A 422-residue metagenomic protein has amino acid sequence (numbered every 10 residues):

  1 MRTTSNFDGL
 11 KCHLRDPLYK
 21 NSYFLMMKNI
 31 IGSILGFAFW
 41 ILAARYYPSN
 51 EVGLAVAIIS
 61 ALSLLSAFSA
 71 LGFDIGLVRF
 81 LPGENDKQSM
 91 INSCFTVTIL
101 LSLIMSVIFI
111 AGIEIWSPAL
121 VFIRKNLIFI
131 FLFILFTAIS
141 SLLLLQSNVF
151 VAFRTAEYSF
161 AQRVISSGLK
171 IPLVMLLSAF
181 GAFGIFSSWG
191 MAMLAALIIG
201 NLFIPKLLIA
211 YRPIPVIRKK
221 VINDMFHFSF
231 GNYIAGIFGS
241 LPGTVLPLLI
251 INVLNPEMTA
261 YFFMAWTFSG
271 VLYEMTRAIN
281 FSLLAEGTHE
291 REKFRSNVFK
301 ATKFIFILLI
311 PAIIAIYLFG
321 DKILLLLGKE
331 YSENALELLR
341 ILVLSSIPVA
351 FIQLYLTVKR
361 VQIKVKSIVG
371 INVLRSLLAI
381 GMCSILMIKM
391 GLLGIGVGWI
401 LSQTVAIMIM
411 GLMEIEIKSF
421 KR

Functional and structural regions predicted by a protein language model:
R2-L14, K125, E157, I185-S188 (+4 more regions): Interhelical loop/hinge segments that connect adjacent transmembrane helices in multipass membrane
R15, Y19, I115-F133, L318-I347 (+2 more regions): Interfacial segments at transmembrane-helix termini and the short loops linking adjacent helices
D16-D74, S106, I110, F230-P256 (+3 more regions): Signature of the first transmembrane helix
K20-S33, I58, S63, A67-E114 (+3 more regions): Membrane-water interface segments that mark the loop-to-transmembrane alpha-helix transition
N21-G36, S159, I165-S166, S188-I204 (+3 more regions): Transmembrane helical elements of multi-pass membrane transporters/channels
G36, S69-N85, V151-A152, S269-K293 (+1 more regions): Helix-loop junctions and terminal segments of transmembrane helices in multi-pass membrane transport/translocation
R79-G83, I139-Q162, E286-H289, L344-L374: Membrane-interface junctions at transmembrane-helix termini in multi-pass inner-membrane proteins
L127, F131, F160-I209, L378 (+1 more regions): Hydrophobic alpha-helical transmembrane segments
